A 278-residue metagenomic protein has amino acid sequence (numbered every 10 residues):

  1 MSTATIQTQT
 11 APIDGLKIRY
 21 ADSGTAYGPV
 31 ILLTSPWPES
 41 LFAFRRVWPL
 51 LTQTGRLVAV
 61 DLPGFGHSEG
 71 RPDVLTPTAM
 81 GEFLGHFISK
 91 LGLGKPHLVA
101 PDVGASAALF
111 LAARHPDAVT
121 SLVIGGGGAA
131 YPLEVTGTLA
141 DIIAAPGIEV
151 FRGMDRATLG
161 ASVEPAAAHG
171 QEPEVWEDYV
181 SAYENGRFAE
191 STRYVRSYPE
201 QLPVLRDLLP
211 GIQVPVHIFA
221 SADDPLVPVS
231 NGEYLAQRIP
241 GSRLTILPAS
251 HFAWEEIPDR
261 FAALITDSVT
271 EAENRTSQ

Functional and structural regions predicted by a protein language model:
S2-K17: N-terminal cap/lid segment of alpha/beta-hydrolase-fold proteins
D14, A21, A59-A100, A263: Active-site loop/oxyanion-hole signature of alpha/beta-hydrolase fold enzymes
L16-H67: Conserved HGGG/HGGXW glycine-rich cap/lid loop of the alpha/beta-hydrolase fold
A100, G104, A108: Gly/Ala-rich beta-loop-alpha elbow adjacent to hydrolase catalytic centers
A113, T120-F151: Flexible "cap/lid" loop of the alpha/beta hydrolase fold
P132-V135, R152-G211: Conserved alpha/beta-hydrolase catalytic His-Asp/Glu region
R187-Q237, L247-P248, W254: Conserved serine/cysteine hydrolase catalytic core
G241-Q278: Catalytic active-site module of serine/aspartate enzymes centered on a nucleophile-bearing elbow/loop
